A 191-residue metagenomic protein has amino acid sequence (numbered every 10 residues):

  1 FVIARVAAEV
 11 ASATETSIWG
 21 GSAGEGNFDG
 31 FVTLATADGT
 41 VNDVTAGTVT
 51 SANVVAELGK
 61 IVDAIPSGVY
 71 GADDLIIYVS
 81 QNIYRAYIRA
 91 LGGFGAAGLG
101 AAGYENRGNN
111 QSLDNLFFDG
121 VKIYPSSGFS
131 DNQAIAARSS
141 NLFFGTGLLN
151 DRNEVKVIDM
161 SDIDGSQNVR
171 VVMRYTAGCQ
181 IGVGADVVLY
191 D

Functional and structural regions predicted by a protein language model:
F1-A64, L189-D191: Alpha-helical scaffold segments that mediate packing/assembly in large oligomeric complexes
I3, A72-D74, N168: Extracellular structured ligand-interaction cores
V6, I77-S80, I123, V171: Short low-polarity hydrophobic stretches
A7, A11, E15, Q81 (+3 more regions): Internal mixed-charge
A13, S17, I65-D73, F94-G98 (+1 more regions): Short secondary-structure junctions and interdomain/linker hinges
S17-A23, A72-S80, G100, E105: Short coil/turn segments at secondary-structure boundaries
D29, T33-N53, I88-D191: Sequence/fold signature of self-assembling virion shell proteins
L58-L91: Ordered core of a single globular domain
